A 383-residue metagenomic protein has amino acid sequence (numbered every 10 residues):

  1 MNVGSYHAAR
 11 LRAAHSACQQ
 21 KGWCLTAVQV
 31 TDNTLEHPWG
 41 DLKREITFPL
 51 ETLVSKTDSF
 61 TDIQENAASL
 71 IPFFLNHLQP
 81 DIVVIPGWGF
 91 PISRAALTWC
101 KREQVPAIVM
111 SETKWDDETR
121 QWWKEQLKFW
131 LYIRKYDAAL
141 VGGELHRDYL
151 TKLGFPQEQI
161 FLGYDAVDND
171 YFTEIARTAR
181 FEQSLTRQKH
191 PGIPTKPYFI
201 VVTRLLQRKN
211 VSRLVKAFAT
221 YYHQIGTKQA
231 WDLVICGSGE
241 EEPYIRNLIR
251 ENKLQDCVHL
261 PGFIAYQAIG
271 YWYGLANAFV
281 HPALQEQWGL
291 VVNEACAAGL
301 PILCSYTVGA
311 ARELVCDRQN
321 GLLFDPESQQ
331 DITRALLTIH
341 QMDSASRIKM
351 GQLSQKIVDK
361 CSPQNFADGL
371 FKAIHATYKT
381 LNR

Functional and structural regions predicted by a protein language model:
V3, P91, V105-W123, K135-A138: A short, histidine- and acid-enriched strand-loop-helix "catalytic/donor-clamping" loop that lines the nucleotide-sugar
R134-R187: Donor nucleotide-sugar binding/catalytic pocket of nucleotide-sugar-dependent glycosyltransferases
G192-K209, V215-F218, V234: Conserved donor-binding/catalytic core segment of Leloir-type glycosyltransferases
Y244-I264: Nucleotide-activated donor-binding/catalytic signature segment of Leloir-type glycosyltransferases, i.e., the conserved
F263-I264, Y271-A276: Short alpha-helical donor nucleotide-sugar binding micro-motif in glycosyltransferases
L284: Aromatic "clamp/platform" in nucleotide-sugar-dependent glycosyltransferases that forms part of the donor/acceptor
P301-S305: Short hydrophobic beta-strand element within catalytic cores of glycosyltransferases and related nucleotide-activated
D317-R318, L322-Q329, T338-S344: Conserved acidic donor-binding segment of nucleotide-sugar-dependent glycosyltransferases
